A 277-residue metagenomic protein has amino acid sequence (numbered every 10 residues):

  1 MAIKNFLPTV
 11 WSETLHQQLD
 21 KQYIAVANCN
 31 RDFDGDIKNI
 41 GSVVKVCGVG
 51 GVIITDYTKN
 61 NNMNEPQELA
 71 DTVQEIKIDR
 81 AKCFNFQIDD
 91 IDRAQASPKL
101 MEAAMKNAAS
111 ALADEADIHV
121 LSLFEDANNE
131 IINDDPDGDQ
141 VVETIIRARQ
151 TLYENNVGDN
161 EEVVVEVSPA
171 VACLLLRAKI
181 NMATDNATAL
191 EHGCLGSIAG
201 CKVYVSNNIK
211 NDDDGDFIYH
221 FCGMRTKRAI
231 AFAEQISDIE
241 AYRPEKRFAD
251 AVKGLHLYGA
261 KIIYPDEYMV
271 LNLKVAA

Functional and structural regions predicted by a protein language model:
A2-T55, L69-D79, N85, Q95 (+2 more regions): Sequence/fold signature of self-assembling virion shell proteins
F33, N64, S122, D126-A127 (+2 more regions): Residue-level signal for alpha-helical context at structural boundaries
K59-P66: Short Gly/aromatic-enriched secondary-structure transition segments
R80, D90, V167-P169, H256: Short, structured patches in soluble enzyme cores that scaffold and shape functional sites
D90-V157, N272-A277: Alpha-helical scaffold segments that mediate packing/assembly in large oligomeric complexes
A127-L195: Extended, solvent-exposed, turn-rich assembly/linker loops in the middle of proteins
